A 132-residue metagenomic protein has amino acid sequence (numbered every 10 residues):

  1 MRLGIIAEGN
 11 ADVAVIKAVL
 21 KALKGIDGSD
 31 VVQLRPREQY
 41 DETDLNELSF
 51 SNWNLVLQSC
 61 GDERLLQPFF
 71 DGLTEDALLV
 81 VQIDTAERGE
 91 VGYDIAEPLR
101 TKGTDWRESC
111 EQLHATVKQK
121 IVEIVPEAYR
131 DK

Functional and structural regions predicted by a protein language model:
M1-K132: Acidic, divalent-metal-binding catalytic cores of TOPRIM and closely related two-metal-ion phosphodiester/pyrophosphate
